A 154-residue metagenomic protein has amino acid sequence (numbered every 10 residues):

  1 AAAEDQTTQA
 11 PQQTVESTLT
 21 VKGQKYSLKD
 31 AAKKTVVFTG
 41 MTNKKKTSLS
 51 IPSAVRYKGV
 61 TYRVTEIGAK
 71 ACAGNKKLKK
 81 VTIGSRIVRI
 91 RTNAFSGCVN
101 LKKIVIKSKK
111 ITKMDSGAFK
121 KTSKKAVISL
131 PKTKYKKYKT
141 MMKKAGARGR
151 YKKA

Functional and structural regions predicted by a protein language model:
A1-L28, F38, G146-A154: Intrinsically disordered, low-complexity repeat and linker tracts
A1-T7, I87, F95-C98: Gram-positive cell-envelope targeting signals
T14, N93-S96: Generic detector of short, locally flexible boundary/turn motifs and exposed helical patches
V21, A31, V36, K44-E66 (+4 more regions): Structural signature of tandem-repeat unit edges
G68-K70, R91-A94, S116-A118: Consensus positions within tandem repeat domains that build extended binding/scaffold surfaces
G117-K121, T140-K144: A structural signal for leucine-rich repeat
